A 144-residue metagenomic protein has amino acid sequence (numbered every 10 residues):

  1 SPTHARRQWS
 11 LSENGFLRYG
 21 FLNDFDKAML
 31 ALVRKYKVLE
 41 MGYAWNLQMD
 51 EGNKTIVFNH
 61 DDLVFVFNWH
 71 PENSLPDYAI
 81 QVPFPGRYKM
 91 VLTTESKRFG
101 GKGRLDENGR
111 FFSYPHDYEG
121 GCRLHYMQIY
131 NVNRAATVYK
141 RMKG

Functional and structural regions predicted by a protein language model:
S1-G144: Carbohydrate-interacting/catalytic domains
